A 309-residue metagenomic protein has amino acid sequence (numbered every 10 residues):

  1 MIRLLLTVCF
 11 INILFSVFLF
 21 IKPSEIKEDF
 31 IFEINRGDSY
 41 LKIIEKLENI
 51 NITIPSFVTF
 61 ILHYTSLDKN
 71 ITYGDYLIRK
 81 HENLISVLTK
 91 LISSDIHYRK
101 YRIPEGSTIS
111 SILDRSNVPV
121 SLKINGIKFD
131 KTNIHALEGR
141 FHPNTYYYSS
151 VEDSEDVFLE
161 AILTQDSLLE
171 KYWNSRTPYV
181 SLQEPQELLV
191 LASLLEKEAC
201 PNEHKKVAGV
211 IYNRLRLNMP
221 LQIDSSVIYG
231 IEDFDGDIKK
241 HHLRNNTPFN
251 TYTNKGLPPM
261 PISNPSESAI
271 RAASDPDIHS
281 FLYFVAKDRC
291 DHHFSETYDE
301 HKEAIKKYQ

Functional and structural regions predicted by a protein language model:
M1-E28: N-terminal type II signal-anchor transmembrane helix that functions as the membrane-insertion/stop-transfer segment
I2, F15-V17, F60-L62, L84 (+3 more regions): Short secondary-structure boundary micro-motifs
R3, K46, R79-E82, K197 (+1 more regions): Basic side chains
R3-T7, N49, T72-D75, P119 (+2 more regions): N-terminal start-of-chain detector that recognizes signal peptides and the immediate post-cleavage beginning
V8-F10, L77-E82, I270: Short, composition-biased local secondary-structure segments
K22-K171: Signal peptide-directed extracytoplasmic domains
D114-L122, T132-Q309: Bacterial extracytoplasmic/cell-wall-associated proteins, especially those involved in peptidoglycan
